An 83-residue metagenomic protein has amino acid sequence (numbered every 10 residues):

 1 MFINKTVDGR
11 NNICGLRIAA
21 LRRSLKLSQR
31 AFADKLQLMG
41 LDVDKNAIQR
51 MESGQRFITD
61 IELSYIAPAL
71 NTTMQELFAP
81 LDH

Functional and structural regions predicted by a protein language model:
M1-L25: A short, Lys/Arg-rich alpha-helix, primarily the initiator
I18, Q29, K45, D60-L63: Helix-turn-helix DNA-binding elements, focusing on the entry/boundary residues of the two helices that contact DNA
R23, Q37-L38, S53, D82: Residue-level detection of the helix-turn-helix DNA-binding "recognition helix"
K26-R50: Short alpha-helical DNA-recognition segment
T59-E76: DNA major-groove recognition helix of helix-turn-helix/homeodomain DNA-binding modules
L77-H83: Phospho-regulated, low-complexity intrinsically disordered regions of nuclear gene-regulatory and chromatin-associated
